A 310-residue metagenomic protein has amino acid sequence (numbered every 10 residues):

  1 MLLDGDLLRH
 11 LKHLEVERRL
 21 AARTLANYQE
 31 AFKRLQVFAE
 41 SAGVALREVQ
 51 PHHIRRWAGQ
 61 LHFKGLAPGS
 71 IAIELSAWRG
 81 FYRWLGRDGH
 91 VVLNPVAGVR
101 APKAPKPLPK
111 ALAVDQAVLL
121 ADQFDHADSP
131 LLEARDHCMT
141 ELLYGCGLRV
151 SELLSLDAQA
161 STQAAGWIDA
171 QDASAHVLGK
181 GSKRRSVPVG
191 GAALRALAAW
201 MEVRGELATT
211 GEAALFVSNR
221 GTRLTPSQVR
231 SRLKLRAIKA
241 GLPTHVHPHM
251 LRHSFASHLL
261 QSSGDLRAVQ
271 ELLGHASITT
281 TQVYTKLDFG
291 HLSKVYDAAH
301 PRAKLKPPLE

Functional and structural regions predicted by a protein language model:
M1-E310: Conserved catalytic core of the tyrosine transesterase superfamily
